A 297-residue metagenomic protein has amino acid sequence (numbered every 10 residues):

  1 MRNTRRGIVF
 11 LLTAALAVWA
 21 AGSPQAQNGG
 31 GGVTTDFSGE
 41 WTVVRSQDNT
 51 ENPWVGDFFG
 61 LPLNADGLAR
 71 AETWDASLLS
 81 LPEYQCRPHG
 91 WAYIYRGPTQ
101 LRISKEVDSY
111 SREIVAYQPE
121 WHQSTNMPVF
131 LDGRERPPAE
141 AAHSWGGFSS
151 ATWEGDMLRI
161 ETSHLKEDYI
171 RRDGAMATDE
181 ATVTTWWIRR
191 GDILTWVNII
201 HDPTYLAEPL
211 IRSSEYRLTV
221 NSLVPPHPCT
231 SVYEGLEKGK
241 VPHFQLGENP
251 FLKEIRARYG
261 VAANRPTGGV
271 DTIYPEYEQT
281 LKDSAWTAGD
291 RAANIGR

Functional and structural regions predicted by a protein language model:
M1-L11: Bacterial N-terminal signal peptides that target proteins for export
N3, A14, L101-I103: Active-site bordering "gate/hinge" segments that shape substrate access to catalytic or cofactor-binding pockets
V9-W19: Bacterial N-terminal signal peptides
P24-R297: PEST-like low-complexity, intrinsically disordered acidic/proline/serine-rich tracts that flank trafficking/processing
